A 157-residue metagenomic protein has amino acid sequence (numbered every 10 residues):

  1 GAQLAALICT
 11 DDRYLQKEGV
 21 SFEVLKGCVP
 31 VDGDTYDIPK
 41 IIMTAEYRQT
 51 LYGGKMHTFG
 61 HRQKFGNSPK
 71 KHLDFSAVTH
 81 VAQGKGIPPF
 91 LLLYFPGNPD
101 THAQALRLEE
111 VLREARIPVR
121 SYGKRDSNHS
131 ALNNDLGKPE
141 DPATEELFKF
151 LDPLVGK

Functional and structural regions predicted by a protein language model:
G1-K157: Alpha/beta-hydrolase superfamily serine-hydrolase fold, recognizing
